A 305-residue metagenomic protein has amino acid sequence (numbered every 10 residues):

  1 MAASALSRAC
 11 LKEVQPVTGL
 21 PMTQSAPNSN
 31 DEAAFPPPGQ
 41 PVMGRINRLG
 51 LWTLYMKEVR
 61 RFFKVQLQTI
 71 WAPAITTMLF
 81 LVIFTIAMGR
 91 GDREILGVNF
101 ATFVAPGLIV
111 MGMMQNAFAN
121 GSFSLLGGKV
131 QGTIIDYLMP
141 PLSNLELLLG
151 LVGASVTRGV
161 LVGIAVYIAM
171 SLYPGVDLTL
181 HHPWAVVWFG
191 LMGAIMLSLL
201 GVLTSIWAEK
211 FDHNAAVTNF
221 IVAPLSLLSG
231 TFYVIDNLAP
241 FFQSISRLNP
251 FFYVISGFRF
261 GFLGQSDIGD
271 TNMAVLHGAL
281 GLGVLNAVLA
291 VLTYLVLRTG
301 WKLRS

Functional and structural regions predicted by a protein language model:
A2-S7: Extreme N-terminal basic, low-complexity initiation segments that serve as generic localization/processing leaders
R8-W184, W188-S305: Hydrophobic transmembrane alpha-helices and immediately adjacent juxtamembrane helices of multi-pass inner-membrane
